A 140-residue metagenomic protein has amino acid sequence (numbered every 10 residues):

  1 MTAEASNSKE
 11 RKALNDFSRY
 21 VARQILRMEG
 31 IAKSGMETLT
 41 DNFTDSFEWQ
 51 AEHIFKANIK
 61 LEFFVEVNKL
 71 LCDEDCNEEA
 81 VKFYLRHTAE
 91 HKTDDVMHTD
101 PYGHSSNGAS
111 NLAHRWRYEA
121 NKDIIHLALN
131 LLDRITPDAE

Functional and structural regions predicted by a protein language model:
M1-A5, F64: Short, charge-rich amphipathic alpha-helices with coiled-coil/heptad character
E4-S6, L14, K33, N58 (+3 more regions): Intrinsic disorder/low-complexity segments
N7-E10, L14, V21, F43-S46 (+6 more regions): Amphipathic alpha-helical coiled-coil segments and their boundaries
E10-T38, K60, N77-P101: Short amphipathic alpha-helical heptad-repeat segments
S18, A32-L71: Generic signature of mature, soluble extracytoplasmic domains
A22-Q24, G35, E66-V67, G108 (+2 more regions): Terminal low-complexity, poorly structured segments
H53-N77, R117-T136: Amphipathic alpha-helical coiled-coil segments
H91-E140: Amphipathic alpha-helical binding modules
